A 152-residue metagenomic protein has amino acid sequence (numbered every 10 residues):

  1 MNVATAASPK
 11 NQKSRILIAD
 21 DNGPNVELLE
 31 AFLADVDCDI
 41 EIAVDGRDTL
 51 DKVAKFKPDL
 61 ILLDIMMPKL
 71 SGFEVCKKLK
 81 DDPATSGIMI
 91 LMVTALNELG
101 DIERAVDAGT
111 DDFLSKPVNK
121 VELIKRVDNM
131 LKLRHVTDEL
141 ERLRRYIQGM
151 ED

Functional and structural regions predicted by a protein language model:
M1-L17, E30, R142-D152: Non-catalytic signal-transmission and effector/linker regions of two-component phosphorelay proteins
G23-V44: Two-component/phosphorelay signaling modules centered on CheY-like receiver
F56-L62: Active-site beta3 strand of CheY-like receiver
M67, I90: Receiver (REC) domain active-site loop signature in two-component systems and cognate sites in sensor histidine kinases
G100, V118-V127, L131: C-terminal output helix
